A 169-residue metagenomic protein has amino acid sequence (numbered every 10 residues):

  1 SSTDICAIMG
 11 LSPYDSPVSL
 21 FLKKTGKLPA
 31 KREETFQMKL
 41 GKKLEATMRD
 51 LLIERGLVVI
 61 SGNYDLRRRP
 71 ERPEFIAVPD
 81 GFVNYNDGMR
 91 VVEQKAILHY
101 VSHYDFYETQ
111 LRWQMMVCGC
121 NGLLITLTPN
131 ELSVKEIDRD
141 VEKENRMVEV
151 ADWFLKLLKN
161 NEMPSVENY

Functional and structural regions predicted by a protein language model:
S1-T47, L51, R55-L57: Charged, glycine-rich intrinsically disordered N-terminal tails and low-complexity linkers that flank
S16, K27-K31, F154-S165: Short secondary-structure junctions and interdomain/linker hinges
M38, R55-M163: Nucleic-acid nuclease catalytic cores
E167-Y169: A general nucleic-acid interaction/assembly signal
